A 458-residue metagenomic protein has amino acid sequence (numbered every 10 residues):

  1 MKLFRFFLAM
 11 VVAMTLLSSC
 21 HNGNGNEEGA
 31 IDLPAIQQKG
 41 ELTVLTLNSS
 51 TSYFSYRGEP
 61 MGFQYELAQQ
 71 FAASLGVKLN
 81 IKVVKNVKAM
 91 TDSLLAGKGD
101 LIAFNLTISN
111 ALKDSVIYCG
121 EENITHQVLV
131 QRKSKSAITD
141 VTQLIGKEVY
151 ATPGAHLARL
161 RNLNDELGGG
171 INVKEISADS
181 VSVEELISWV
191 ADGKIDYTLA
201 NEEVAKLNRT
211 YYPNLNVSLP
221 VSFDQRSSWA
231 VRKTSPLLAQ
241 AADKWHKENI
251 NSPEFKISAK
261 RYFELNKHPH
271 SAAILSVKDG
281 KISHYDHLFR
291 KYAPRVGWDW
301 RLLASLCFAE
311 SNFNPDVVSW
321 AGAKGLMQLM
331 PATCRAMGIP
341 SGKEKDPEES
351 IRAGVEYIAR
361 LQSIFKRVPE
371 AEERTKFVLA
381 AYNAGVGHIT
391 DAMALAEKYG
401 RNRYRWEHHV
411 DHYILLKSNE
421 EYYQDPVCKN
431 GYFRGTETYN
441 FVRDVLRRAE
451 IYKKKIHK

Functional and structural regions predicted by a protein language model:
H21, G25-E27, G62-S74, K133-L157 (+5 more regions): Extended ligand-binding regions for polar small-molecule ligands
N22-L106, D114, V173-V181, A242: Extracytoplasmic small-molecule ligand-binding "clamshell" domains of the periplasmic binding protein/Venus flytrap
T43-S52, R57-A73, V128-V181, D279 (+1 more regions): Bilobed "Venus flytrap"/periplasmic-binding protein-like clamshell domains and structurally analogous long
T46-S49, E121-R132, E202-K244, N266-H270 (+1 more regions): Periplasmic-binding protein-like
K88, F104-D114, R161-N164, S188-F223 (+2 more regions): A ligand-binding cleft/hinge motif common to bilobed small-molecule-binding domains
E264-F313, E348-I351, K366-V368, H457-K458: Export/targeting segments at the very N-terminus of extracytoplasmic proteins
D316-G342, E349-R360, V445: Substrate-binding/active-site groove segments that recognize and process beta-1,4-linked N-acetyl-hexosamine
K376-I451: Catalytic and substrate-binding regions of cell-wall glycan-acting enzymes that process beta-1,4-linked
